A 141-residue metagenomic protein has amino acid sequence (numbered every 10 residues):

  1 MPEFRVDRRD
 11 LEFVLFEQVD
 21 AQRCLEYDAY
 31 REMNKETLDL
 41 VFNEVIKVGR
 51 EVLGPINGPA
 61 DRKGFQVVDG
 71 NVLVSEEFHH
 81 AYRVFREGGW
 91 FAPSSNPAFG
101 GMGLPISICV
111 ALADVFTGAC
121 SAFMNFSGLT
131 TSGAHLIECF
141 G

Functional and structural regions predicted by a protein language model:
M1-N125: Amphipathic, small/basic residue-rich leader segments at the start of a protein or domain
N125-G141: N-terminal glycine-rich flavin-associated loop
